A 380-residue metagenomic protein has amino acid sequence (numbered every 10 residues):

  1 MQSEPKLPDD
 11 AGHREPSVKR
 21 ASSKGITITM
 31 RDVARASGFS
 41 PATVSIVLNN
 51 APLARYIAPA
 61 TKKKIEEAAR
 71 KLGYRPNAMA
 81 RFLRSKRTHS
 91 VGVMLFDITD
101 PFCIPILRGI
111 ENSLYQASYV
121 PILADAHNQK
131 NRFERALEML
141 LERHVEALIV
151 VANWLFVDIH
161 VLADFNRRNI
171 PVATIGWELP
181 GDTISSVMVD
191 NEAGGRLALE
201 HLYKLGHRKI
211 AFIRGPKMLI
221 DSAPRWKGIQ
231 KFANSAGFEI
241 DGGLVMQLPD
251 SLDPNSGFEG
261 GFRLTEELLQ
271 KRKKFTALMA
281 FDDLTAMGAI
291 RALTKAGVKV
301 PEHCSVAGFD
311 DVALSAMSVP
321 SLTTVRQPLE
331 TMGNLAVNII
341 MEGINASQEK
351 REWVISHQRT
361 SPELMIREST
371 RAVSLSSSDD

Functional and structural regions predicted by a protein language model:
M1-R87, D379: N-terminal helix-turn-helix DNA-binding module of bacterial transcription factors
Q2-S23, K71, N112-A117, L141 (+3 more regions): Bacterial carbohydrate/catabolite-sensing allosteric modules
V18, Y56-P59, K63, L72-A147 (+2 more regions): Amphipathic helical "hinge" segments at domain boundaries
T27, P76-N77, K130-E134, F156-I159 (+1 more regions): Structural motif corresponding to alpha-helix initiation and N-cap regions
P41-I46, R84-I98, K209-G215: Short beta-strand segments enriched in small/hydrophobic residues
L48-I57, A152-V157, P249-P254: Short, flexible, glycine-rich and Lys/Arg-enriched loop motifs at helix boundaries that contact anionic partners
H127-K130, N153-F156, L284: Short beta->alpha connector loops
